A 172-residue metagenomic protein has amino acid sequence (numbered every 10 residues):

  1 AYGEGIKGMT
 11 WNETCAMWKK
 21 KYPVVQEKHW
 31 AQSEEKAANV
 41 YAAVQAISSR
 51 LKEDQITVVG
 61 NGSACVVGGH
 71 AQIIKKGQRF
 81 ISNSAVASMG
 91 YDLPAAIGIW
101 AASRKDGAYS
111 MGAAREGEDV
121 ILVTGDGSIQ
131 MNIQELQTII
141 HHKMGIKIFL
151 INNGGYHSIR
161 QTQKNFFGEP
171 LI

Functional and structural regions predicted by a protein language model:
A1-G3, G8, V67, Q72-I172: Thiamine diphosphate
E4-W18: Flexible, glycine/charged-enriched surface loops at secondary-structure junctions
E13, A38, A42, A46 (+2 more regions): Generic recognition of stable, solvent-exposed alpha-helical segments in well-folded globular domains
M17-D106: Active-site diphosphate/adenylate-binding microenvironment
